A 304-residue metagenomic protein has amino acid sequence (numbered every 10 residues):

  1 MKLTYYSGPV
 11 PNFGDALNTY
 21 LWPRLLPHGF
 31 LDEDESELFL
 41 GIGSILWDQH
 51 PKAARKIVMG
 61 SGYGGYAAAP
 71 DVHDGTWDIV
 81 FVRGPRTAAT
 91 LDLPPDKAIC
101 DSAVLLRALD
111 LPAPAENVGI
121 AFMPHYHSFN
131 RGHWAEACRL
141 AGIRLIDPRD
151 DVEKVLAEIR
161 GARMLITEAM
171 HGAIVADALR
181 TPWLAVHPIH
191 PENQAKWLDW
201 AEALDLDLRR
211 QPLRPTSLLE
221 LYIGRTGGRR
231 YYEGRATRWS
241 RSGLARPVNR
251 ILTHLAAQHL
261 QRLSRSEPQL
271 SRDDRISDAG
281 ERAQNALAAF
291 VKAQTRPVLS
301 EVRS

Functional and structural regions predicted by a protein language model:
M1-S304: Active-site anion-handling motifs in enzyme catalytic cores
